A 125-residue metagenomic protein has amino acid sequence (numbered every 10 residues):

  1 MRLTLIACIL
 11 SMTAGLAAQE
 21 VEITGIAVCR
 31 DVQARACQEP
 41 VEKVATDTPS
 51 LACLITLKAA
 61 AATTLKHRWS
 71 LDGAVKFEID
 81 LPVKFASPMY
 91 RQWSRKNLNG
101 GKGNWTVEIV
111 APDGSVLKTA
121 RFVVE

Functional and structural regions predicted by a protein language model:
L3-A14: Sec-dependent N-terminal signal peptides
A18-D47: Short, compositionally biased P/S/T/A/G/V-rich stretches that sit at domain boundaries
S50-K58: Short edge beta-strand/loop segments characteristic of extracellular beta-sandwich folds
A62, K102-N104: Extracellular Ig-like/FN3 beta-sandwich strand-entry sites
H67-L71, I109: Conserved aromatic beta-strand anchor motif in extracellular beta-sandwich/beta-rich domains
K76-A86: Solvent-exposed serine/threonine-rich low-complexity stretches and specific carbohydrate-binding patches
A86-S94: Aromatic sugar-binding surface patches on proteins that engage polysaccharides or sugar-phosphate polymers
N97-N99, T106-V123: Short, exposed beta-strand-loop hairpins at the edges of beta-sheets in extracellular/periplasmic proteins
